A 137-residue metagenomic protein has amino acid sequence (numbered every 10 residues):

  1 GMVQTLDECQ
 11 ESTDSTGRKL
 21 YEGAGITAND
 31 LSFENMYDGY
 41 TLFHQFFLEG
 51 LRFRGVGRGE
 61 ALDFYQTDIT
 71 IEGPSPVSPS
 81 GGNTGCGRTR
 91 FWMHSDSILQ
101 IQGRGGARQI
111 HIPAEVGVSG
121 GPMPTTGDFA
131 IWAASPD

Functional and structural regions predicted by a protein language model:
G1-D137: Claisen-condensing/thiolase-fold acyl-transfer catalytic domains that form or cleave C-C bonds in fatty acid
